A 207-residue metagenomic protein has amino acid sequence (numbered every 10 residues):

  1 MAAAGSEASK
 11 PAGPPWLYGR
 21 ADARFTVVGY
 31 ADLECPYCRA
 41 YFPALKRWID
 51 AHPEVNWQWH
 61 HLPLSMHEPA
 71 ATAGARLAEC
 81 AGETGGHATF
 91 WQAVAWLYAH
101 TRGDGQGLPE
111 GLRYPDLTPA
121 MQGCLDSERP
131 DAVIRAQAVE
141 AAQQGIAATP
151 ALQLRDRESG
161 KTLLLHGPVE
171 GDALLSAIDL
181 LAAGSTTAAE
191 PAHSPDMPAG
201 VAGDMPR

Functional and structural regions predicted by a protein language model:
M1-S6: N-proximal helix/coil linker or "cap" segments that precede and/or mark the start of modular domains
A8-F25, I49: A short beta-strand-turn-helix
A12-W16, P43-A44, Q137-E140: A generic local structural motif
D22, D50-E54, T118, S159: Short, well-ordered coil/turn elements that cap or connect secondary structure elements
V28-L33, R39-R113, A147, E190 (+1 more regions): Structural alpha/beta surface segment adjacent to cysteine/selenocysteine redox centers across thiol/disulfide enzymes
Y30, K46, G111-R207: C-terminal cap of thioredoxin/glutaredoxin-like
P36-Y37, P69, R129, H166: Residues that cap or flank secondary-structure elements
